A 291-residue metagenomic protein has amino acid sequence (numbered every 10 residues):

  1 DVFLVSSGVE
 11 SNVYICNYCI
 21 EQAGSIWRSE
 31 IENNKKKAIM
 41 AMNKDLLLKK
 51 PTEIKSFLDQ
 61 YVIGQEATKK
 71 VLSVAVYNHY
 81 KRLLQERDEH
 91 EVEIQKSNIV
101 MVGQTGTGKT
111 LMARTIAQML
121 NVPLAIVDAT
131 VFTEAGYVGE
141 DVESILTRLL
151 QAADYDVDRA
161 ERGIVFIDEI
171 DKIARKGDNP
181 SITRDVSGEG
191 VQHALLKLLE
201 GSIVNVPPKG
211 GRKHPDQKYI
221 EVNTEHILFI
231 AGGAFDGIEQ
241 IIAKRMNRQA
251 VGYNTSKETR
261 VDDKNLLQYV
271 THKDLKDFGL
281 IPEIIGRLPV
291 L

Functional and structural regions predicted by a protein language model:
D1-G8, E32-A125, A129-V138, E143-L291: AAA+ P-loop NTPase nucleotide-binding core of proteostasis motors
N12-I15: The −1 position to Zn-ligating cysteines in a subset of zinc-ribbon hairpins
N17-K35: Short metal-binding segments enriched for Cys and/or His
